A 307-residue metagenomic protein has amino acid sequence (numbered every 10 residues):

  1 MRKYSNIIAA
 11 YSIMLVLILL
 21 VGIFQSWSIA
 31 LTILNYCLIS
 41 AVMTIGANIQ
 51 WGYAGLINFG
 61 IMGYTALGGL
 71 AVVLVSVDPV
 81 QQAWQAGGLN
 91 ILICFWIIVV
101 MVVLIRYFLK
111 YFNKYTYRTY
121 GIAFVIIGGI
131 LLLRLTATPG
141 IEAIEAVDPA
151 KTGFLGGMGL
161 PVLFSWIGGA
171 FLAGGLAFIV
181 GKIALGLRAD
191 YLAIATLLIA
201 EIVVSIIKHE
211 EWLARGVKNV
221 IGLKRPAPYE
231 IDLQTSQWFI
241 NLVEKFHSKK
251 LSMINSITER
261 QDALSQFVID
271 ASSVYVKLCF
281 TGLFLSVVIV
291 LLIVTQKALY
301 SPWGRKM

Functional and structural regions predicted by a protein language model:
M1-K306: Transmembrane alpha-helices and adjacent helix-loop boundaries
